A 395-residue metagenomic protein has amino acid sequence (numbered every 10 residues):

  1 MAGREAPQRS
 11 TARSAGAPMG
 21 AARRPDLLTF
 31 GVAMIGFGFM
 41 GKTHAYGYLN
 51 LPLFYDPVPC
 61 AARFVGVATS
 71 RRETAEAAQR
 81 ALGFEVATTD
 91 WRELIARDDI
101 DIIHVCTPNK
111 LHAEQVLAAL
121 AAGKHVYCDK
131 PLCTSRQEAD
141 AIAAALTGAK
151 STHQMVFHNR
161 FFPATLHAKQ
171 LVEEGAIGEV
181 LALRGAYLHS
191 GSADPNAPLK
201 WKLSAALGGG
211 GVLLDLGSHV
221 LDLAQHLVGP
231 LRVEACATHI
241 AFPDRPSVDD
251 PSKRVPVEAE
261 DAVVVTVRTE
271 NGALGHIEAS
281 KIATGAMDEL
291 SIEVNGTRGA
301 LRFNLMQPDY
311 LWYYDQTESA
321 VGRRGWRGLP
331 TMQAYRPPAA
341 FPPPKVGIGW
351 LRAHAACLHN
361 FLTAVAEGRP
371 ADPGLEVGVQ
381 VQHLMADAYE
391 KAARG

Functional and structural regions predicted by a protein language model:
A2-G20, S247-E258, V264, R268-T269 (+2 more regions): C-terminal glycine/acidic-rich active-site capping loop/insertion
A2-L82: N-terminal Rossmann-like dinucleotide-binding module
C60-V65, A364-V381: Glycine- and charged-residue-rich phosphate/anionic-cofactor binding loop of Rossmann-like
A78-F84, A141, A145-L146: Short, conserved SAM-binding/catalytic segment of Class I S-adenosyl-L-methionine-dependent methyltransferases
E85-D90: Conserved SAM-binding strand-loop segment of SAM-dependent methyltransferases
I102-N109, A113-R160, G175: Beta-strand-loop-alpha-helix segment that lines the small-molecule cofactor/substrate pocket of alpha/beta enzymes
S151-T152, N159-E258, L311, G395: Predominantly a Rossmann-like dinucleotide-binding segment in NAD(P)-dependent oxidoreductases
S218, E278-M287: Glycine-rich phosphate/pyrophosphate-binding beta-alpha loops
